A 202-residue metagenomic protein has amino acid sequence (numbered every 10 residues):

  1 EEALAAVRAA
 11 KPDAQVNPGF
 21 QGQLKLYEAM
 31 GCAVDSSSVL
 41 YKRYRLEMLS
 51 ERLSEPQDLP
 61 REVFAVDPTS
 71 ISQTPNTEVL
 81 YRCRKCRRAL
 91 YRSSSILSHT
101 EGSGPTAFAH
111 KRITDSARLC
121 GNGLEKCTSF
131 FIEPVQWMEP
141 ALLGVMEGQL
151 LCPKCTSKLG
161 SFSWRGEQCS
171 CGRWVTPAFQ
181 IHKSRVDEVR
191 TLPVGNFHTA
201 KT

Functional and structural regions predicted by a protein language model:
E1-F130, Q136-E147, D187-T202: PTP/DSP superfamily signal
C32, T176-Q180: Short amphipathic alpha-helical segments with coiled-coil-like heptad repeat character
C83-C86, C152-C155, Q168-C171: Short cysteine-rich clusters marking metal-coordination/redox-active sites
Y91, G160, W174-P177: Short functional micro-motifs and their immediate structural scaffolds
S95-E101, W164-C169, Q180-V186: Short cysteine/histidine-rich zinc-coordinating motifs and their immediately flanking basic loops
A107-H110, E167-R173: Cysteine-rich micro-motifs
L142-K158: Cys/His-rich Zn2+-binding "zinc-finger" mini-domains, especially FYVE domains and B-box/RING-like TRIM modules
